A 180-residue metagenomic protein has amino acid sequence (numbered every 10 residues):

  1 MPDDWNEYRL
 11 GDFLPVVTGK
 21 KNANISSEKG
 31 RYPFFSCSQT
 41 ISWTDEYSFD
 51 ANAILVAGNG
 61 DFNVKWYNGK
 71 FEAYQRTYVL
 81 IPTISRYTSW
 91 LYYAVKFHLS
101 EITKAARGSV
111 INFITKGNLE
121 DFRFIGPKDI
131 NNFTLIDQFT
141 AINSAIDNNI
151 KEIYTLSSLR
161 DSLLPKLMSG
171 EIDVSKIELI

Functional and structural regions predicted by a protein language model:
M1-S36, D129-F133, T140-V174, L179: Non-catalytic DNA-recognition/assembly elements of restriction-modification systems
N6-P127, E178-I180: DNA target-recognition domains and sequence-specific DNA-contacting regions of bacterial/archaeal
Y87-T88, Y92, F97-H98, N132 (+2 more regions): Hydrophobic/basic alpha-helical segments
I111-F122, L135-I136, T140-N143, D147: N-terminal targeting leaders only when they are immediately followed by extended low-complexity/repeat-rich tracts
